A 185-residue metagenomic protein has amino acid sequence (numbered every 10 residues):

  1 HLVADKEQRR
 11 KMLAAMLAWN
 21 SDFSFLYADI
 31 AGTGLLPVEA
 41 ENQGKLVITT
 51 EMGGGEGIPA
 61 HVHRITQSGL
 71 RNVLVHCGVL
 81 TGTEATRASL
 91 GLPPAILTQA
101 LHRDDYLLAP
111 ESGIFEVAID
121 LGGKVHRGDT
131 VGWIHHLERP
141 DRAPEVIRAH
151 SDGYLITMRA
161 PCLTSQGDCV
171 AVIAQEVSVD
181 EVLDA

Functional and structural regions predicted by a protein language model:
H1-A185: Structured catalytic-domain cores with a bias toward divalent-metal coordination
